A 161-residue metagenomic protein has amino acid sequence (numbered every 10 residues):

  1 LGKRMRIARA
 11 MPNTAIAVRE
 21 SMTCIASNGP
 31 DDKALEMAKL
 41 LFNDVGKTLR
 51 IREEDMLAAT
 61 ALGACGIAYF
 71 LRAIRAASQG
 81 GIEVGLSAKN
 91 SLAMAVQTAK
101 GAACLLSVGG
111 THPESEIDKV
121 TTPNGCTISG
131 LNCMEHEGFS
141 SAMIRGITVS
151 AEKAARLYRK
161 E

Functional and structural regions predicted by a protein language model:
G2-R6, M22-A59, Y69-G109, K153-L157: Internal alpha-helical scaffold of NAD(P)-dependent oxidoreductase catalytic cores
A8, M56-A61, P113-D118: Short pre-catalytic strand/loop immediately N-terminal to key active-site residues, enriched for Gly-Thr
R9-C24: Active-site capping/gating segments
A17-S21, A58-T60, S129: A short acidic, helix-capping loop that chelates divalent metal ions and anchors anionic groups
A26, C65, G130: Thr-Gly-centered strand-to-loop micro-motif
C65-Y69, A93-M94, K119-T122: A generic short alpha-helical patch detector that favors 3-5-residue windows in or near N-terminal regions
V96-E161: NAD(P)-dependent Rossmann-like dehydrogenase/reductase catalytic/cofactor-binding core
